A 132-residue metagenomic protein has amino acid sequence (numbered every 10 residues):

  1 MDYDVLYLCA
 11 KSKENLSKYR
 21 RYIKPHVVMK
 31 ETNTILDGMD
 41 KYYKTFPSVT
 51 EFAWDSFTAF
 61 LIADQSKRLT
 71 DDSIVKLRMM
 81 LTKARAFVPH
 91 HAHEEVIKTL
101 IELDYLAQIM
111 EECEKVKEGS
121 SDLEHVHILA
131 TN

Functional and structural regions predicted by a protein language model:
M1-L103: Noncatalytic partner-interaction/assembly domains of nucleic-acid and motor enzyme complexes, especially the accessory
T82-N132: Interdomain "pre-motor" coupling segment immediately N-terminal to P-loop NTPase/helicase cores
